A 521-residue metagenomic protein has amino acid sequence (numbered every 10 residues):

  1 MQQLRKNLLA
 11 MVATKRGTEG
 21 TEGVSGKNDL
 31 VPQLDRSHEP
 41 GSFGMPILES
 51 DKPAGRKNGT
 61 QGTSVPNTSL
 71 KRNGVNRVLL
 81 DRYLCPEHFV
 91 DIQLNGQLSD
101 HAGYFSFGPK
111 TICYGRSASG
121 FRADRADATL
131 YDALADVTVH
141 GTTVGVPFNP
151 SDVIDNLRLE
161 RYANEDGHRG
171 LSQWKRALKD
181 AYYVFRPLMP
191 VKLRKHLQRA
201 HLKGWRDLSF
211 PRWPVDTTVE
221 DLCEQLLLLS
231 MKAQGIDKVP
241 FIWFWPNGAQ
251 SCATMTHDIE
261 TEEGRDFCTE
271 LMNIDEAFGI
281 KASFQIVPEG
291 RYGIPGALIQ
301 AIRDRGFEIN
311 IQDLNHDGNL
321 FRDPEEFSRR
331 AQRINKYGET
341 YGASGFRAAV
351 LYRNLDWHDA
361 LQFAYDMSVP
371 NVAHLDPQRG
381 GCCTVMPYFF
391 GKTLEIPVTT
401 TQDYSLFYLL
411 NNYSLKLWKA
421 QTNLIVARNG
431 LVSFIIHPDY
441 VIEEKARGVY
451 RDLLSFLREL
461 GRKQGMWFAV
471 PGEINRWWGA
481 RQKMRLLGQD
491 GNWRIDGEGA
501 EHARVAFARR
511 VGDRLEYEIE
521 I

Functional and structural regions predicted by a protein language model:
M1-Q285, E289-I294, A360-L361, K392-I521: Terminal accessory/targeting
I242-W243, T254-L355: Catalytic cores of extracellular degradative/oxidative enzymes
G290-R291, G318-V398, Y408, S414-W418 (+2 more regions): Catalytic domains of cell-wall/extracellular-matrix polysaccharide-remodeling enzymes, centered on de-N-acetylation
G296-R303, T384-Y388, A420-L424: Short amphipathic alpha-helices and their capping/turn segments at secondary-structure boundaries
N310, R347, D366-M367, S433-I435: Conserved beta-strand positions in the central sheet of alpha/beta enzyme cores
